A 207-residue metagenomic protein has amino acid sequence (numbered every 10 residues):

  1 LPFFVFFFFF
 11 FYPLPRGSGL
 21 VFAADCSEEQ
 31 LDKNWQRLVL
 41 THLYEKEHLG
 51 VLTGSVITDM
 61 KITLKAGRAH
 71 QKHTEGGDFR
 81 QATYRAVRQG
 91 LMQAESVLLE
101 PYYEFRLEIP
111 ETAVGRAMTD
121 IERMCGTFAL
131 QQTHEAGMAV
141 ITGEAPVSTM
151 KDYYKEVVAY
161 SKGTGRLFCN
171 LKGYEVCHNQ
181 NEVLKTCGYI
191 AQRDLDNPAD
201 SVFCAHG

Functional and structural regions predicted by a protein language model:
L1-G207: Accessory interaction regions appended to the cores of large information-processing enzymes
